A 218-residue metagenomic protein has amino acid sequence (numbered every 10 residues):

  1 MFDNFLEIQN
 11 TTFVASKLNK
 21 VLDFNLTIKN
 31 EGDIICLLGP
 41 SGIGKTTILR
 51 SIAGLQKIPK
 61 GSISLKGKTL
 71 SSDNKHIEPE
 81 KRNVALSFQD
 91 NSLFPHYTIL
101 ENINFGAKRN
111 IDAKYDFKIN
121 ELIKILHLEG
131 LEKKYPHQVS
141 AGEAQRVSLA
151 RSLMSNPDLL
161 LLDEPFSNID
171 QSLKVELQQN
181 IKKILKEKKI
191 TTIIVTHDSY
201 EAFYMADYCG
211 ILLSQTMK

Functional and structural regions predicted by a protein language model:
G61-S72: Conserved ABC transporter NBD signature motif
L70-L86, R109: ABC ATPase NBD coupling module
Y97-D116, I125: ABC-type ATPase nucleotide-binding domains, specifically the catalytic core motifs of the NBD
K114-L131, K182-K183: Conserved ABC ATPase "signature" region
Y135-V139, E143-Q145: Conserved ABC ATPase signature
M154-D158: A short, proline-enriched helix->beta-strand linker immediately N-terminal to the Walker B motif in ABC-type P-loop
L160-E164: Catalytic Walker B motif of ABC-type/P-loop ATPase nucleotide-binding domains
